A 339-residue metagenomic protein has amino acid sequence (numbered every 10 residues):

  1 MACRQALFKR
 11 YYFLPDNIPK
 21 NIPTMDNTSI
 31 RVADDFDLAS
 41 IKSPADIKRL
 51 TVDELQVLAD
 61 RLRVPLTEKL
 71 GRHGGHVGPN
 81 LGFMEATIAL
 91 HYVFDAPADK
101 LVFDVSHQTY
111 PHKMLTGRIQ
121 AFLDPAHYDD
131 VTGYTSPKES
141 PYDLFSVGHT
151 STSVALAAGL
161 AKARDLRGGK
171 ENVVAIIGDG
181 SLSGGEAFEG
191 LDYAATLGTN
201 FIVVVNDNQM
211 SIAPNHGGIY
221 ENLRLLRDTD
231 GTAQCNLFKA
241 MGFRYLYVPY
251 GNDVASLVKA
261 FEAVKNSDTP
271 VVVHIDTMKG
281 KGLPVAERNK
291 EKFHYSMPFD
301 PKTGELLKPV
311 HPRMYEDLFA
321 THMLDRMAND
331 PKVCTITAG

Functional and structural regions predicted by a protein language model:
F8-F13: Aromatic (phenylalanine/tyrosine) cluster motif
D26-T116, K239, V248-L257, V271-H274: N-terminal amphipathic, basic-rich helices that act as targeting or association modules
S43-K48, T67-G75, E139-F145, F243-L246 (+3 more regions): Glycine- and acidic
H76-L197, Y315, R326-G339: Cofactor-binding active-site loop characterized by glycine-rich and histidine/acidic residues
D143-T321, N329: Glycine-rich ThDP/TPP pyrophosphate-binding loop and its adjacent helix/strand module within ThDP-dependent enzymes
